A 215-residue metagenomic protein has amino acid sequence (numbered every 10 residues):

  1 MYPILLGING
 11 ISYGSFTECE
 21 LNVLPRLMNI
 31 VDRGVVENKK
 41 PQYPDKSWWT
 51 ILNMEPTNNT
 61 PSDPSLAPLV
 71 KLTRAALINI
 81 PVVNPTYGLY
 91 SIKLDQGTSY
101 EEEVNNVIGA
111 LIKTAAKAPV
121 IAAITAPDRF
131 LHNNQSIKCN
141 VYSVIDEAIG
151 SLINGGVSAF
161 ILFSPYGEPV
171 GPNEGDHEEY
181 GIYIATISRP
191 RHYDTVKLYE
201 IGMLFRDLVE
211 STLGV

Functional and structural regions predicted by a protein language model:
Y2-P3, G10-A116, L198-V215: Active-site-proximal alpha/beta segments of enzymes that process anionic O-linked groups
P3-Y13, V23, V141-N173, Y183 (+1 more regions): Metal-dependent active-site segment of extracytoplasmic phospho-/sulfohydrolases and closely related
G10-Y13, V82-T86, T125-R129, G167-P169 (+1 more regions): Short, solvent-exposed loop/turn segments at secondary-structure junctions
E20-R26, K138-V141, D176-E179: Glycine-rich, phosphate-binding/catalytic loops in enzymes
M54, A123-T125, T186-S188: Structured loops at beta-to-helix junctions and adjacent beta-edge loops in soluble globular domains
Y100-A116, V120-A122, P127-L162, E200-G202 (+1 more regions): A long, amphipathic alpha-helix that forms part of the scaffold/cap immediately adjacent to metal-dependent active
R129-N133, Y166-H177: Histidine-centered active-site/metal-ligand motif
N173-T212: Substrate-binding rim/cap in mid-to-C-terminal beta-strand-loop elements of soluble/periplasmic
